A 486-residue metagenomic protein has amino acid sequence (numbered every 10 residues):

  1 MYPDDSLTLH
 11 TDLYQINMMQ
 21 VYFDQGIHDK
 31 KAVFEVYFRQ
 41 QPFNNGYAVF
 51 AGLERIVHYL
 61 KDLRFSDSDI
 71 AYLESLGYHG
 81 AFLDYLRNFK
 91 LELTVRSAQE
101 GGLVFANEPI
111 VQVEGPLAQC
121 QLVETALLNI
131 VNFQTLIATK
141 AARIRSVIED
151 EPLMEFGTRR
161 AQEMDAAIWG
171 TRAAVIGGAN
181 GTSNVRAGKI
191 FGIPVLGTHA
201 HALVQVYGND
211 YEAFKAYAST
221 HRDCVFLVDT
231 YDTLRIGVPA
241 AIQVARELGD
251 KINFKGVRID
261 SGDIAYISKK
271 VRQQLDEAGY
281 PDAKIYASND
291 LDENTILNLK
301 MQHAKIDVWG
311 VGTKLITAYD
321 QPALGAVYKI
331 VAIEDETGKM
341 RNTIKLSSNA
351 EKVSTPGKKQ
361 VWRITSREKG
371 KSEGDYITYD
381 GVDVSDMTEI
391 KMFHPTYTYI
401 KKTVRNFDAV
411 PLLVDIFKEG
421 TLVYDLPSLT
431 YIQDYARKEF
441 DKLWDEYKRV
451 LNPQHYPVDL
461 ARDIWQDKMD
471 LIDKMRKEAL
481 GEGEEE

Functional and structural regions predicted by a protein language model:
M1-K30, N44-N45, A278, A283 (+1 more regions): Gly/Ser/Thr/Ala-enriched C-terminal appendages of enzymes
M1-K31, Q40-P42, G77, L83-E92 (+9 more regions): Buried, small/hydrophobic-residue-enriched core segments of structured protein domains
K30-N88: N-terminal, Lys/Arg-enriched amphipathic/low-complexity engagement segments that precede the first folded domain
V33-E35, E92, L153, V327 (+1 more regions): A residue-level signal for beta-strand positions that form part of recognition/binding surfaces within mature
A71-Y72, T139-R143, G157, K448-H455: Short coil/turn segments at secondary-structure boundaries
S75-L83, E163, E389-Y397: Short, positively charged
